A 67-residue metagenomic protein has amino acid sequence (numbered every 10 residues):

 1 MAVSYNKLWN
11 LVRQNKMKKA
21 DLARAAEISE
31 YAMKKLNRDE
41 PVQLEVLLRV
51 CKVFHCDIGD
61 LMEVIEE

Functional and structural regions predicted by a protein language model:
M1-A20: A short, Lys/Arg-rich alpha-helix, primarily the initiator
V12, A23, C51: The alpha-helix within a helix-turn-helix
A20, Y31, G59: Key DNA-contact positions within bacterial/archaeal DNA-binding proteins
I28-V42: Recognition helix of helix-turn-helix/homeodomain-like DNA-binding domains that insert into the DNA major groove
D39-K52: Short, basic-rich loop-to-helix N-cap that marks the start of a DNA-contacting helix
H55-E67: Short C-terminal boundary/hinge segments that cap the last helix of small helical domains
